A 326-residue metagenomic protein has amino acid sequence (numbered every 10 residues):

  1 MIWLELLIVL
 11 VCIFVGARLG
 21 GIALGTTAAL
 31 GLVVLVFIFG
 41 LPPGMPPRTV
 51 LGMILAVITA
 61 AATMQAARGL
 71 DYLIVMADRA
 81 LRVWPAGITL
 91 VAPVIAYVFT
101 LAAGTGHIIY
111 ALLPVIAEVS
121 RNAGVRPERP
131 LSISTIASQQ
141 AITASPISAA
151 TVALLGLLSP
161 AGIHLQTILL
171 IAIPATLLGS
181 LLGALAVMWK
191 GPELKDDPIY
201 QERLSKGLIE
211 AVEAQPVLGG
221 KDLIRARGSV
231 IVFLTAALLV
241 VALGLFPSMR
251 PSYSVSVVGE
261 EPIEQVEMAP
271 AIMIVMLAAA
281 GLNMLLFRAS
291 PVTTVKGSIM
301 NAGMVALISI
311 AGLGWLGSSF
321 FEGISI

Functional and structural regions predicted by a protein language model:
M1-T59, P198-G317: Hydrophobic transmembrane alpha-helices of multi-pass small-molecule transporters
I2, M64, H107, I142-S145: Alpha-helix capping and helix-loop boundary segments enriched in small/acidic/polar residues
C12, A96-F99, A141, A175-G183 (+1 more regions): Alpha-helical transmembrane segments of multipass membrane proteins
V15-A17, T27-F37, L41-V125, R129-P130 (+1 more regions): Membrane-embedded alpha-helical segments and adjacent helix-loop junctions characteristic of multi-pass solute
G16-G20, F39, R82, S159-P160 (+2 more regions): Generic secondary-structure signature for well-ordered alpha-helical cores
A117-S229: Membrane-core helix-loop-helix motifs of multi-pass transport proteins
P146-L157, L245-V255, L316-I324: Membrane-helix interface motif
